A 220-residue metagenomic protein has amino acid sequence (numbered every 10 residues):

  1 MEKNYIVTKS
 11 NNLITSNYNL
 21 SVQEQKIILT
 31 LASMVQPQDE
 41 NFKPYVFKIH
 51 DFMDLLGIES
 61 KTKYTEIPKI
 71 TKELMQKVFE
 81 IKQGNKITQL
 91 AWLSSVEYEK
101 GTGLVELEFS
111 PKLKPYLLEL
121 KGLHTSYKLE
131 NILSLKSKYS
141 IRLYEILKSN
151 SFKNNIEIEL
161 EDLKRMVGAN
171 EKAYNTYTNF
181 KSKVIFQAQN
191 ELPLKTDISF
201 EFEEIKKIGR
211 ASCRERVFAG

Functional and structural regions predicted by a protein language model:
M1-R216: Charged, alpha-helix-forming regions
A219: RNase H-like, Mg2+-dependent phosphodiesterase core, and more generally RNA phosphate-backbone-engaging helix-loop
